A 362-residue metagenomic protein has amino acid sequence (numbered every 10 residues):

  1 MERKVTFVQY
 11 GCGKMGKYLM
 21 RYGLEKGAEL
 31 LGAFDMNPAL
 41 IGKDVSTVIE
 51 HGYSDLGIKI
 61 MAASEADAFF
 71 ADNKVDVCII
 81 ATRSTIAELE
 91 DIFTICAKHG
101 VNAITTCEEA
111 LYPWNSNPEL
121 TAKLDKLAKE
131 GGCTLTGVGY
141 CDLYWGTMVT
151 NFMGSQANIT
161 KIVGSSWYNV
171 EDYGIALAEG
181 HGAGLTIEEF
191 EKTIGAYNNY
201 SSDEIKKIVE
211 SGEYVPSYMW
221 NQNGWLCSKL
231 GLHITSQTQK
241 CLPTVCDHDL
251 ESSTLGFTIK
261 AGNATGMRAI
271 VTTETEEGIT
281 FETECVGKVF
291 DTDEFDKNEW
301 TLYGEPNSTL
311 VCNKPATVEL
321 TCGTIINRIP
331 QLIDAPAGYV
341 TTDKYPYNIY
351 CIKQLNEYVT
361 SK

Functional and structural regions predicted by a protein language model:
M1-H99: N-terminal glycine-/serine-/threonine-rich beta1-alpha1-beta2 phosphate-ribose binding loop of Rossmann-like
Y10, K14, G154-K288, D293 (+3 more regions): Active-site-lining helix/loop region of Rossmann-like oxidoreductase modules
L24-A28, K126-K129, C133, G154-N158 (+3 more regions): Generic secondary-structure signature for well-ordered alpha-helical cores
M36, R83, C107-L111, Y140-C141 (+1 more regions): Short, ordered loop/turn segments at secondary-structure junctions
N102-I104: A short hydrophobic/small-residue beta-strand
C107-C133: Rossmann-fold NAD(P)-binding glycine/threonine-rich loop
G131-I159, N313-K314, C322: Adenosine-phosphate binding glycine-rich loop
K288-K362: C-terminal helical cap and adjacent loop that interface with cofactors, partners, or active-site loops
